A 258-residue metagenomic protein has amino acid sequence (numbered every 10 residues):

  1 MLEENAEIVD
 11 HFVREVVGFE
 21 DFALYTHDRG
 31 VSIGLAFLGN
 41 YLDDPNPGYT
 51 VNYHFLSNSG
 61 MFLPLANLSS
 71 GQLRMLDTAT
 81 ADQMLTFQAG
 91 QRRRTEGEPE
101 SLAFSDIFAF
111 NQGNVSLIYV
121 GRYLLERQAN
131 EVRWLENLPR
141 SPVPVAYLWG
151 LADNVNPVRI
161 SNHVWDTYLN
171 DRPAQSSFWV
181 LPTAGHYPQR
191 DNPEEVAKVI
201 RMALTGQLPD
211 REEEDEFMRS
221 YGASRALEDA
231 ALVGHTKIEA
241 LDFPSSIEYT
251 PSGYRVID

Functional and structural regions predicted by a protein language model:
M1-Y25, R29-Y168, R172-V180, A184 (+4 more regions): Flexible "cap/lid" subdomain of the alpha/beta-hydrolase fold that forms the substrate-access gate
